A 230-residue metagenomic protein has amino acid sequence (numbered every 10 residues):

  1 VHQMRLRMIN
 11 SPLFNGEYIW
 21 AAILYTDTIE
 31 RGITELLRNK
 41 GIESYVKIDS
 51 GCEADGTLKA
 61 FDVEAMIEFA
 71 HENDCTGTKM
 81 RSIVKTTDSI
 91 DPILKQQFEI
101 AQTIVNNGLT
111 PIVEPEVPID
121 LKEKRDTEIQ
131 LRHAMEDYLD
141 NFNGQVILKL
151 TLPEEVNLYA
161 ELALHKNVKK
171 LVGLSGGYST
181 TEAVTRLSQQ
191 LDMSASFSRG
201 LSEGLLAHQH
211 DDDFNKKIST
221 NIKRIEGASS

Functional and structural regions predicted by a protein language model:
V1-T76, V84-T87, A134-D137, N141-I147 (+1 more regions): Alpha/beta catalytic barrel-like cores
M80-N157: Eukaryote-skewed repeat-based solenoidal scaffolds used as protein-protein interaction platforms, primarily
